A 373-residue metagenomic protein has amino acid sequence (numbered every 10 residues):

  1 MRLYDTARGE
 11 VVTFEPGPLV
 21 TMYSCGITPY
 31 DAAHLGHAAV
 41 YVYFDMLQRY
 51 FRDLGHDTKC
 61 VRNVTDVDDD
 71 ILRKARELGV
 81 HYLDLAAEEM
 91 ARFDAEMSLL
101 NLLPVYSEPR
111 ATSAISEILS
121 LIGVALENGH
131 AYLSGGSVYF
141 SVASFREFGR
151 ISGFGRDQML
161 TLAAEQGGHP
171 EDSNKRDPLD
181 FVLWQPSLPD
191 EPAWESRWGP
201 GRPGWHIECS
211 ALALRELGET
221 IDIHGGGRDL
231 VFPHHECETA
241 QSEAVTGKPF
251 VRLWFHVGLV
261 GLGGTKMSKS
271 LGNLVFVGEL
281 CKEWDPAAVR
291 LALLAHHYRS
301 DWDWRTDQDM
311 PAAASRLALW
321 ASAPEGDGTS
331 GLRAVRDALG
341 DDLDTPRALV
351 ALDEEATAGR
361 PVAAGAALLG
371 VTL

Functional and structural regions predicted by a protein language model:
M1-Y30, D45, S116-G326: Alpha-helical recognition segments enriched in aromatics with Gly/Pro capping that present substrate-recognition
R8-N101: N-terminal, positively charged nucleic-acid-binding surface of large information/translation enzymes
R52-G55, G218-I221, H297-W304, A358-A363 (+1 more regions): Short helix-capping/linker segments at secondary-structure and domain boundaries
C60-V61, V105-P109, H224-G226, R360-A363: Short catalytic-loop micro-motif centered on adjacent basic/acidic residues
V64-D69, M90-F93, L103-L119, G135-F145: Short, glycine/charge-rich beta-strand/loop segments that flank catalytic centers and engage negatively charged groups
E117, L121, A288, A312 (+4 more regions): Residue-level detector of well-ordered alpha-helical segments, enriched for hydrophobic/aromatic packing positions
W320, D337-L373: Helix-rich, typically C-terminal accessory recognition domains appended to large enzymatic cores
T329-R336: Helix-coil-helix junctions within alpha-helical repeat/solenoid scaffolds
